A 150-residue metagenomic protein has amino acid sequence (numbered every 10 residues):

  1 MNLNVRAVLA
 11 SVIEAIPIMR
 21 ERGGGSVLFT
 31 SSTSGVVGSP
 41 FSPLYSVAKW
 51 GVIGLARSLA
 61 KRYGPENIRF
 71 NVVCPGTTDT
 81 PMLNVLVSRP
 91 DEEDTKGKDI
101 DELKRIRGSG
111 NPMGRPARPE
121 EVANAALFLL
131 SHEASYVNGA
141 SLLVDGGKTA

Functional and structural regions predicted by a protein language model:
V12, A48, A56: Active-site helix of classical SDR
P17, K61-R62, S135: Alpha-helical segment proximal to the catalytic Tyr-Lys
S32: Residue(s) in the substrate-gating loop at a strand-loop-helix junction that position the organic substrate next
V37-L44, P65-E66, G114, H132: Active-site loop immediately N-terminal to the catalytic Tyr-X3-Lys motif of short-chain dehydrogenase/reductase
G38-S46, S58, L86: Active-site loop-to-helix junction immediately N-terminal to the catalytic Tyr of the SDR YXXXK motif in Rossmann-fold
G64, R69, V137-G139: Short, small/polar-rich loop/turn modules that mediate ligand/substrate recognition or access, typified
M113-V144, T149: C-terminal substrate-recognition "lid" of short-chain dehydrogenase/reductases
